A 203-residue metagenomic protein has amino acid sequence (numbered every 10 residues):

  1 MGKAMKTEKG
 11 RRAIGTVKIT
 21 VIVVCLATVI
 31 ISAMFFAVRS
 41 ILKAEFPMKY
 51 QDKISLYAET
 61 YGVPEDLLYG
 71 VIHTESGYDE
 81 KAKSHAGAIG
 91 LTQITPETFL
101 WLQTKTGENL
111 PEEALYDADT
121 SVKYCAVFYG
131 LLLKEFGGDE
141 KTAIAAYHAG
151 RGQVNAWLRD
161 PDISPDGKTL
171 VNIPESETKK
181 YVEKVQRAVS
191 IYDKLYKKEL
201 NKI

Functional and structural regions predicted by a protein language model:
G2-L56, T60: N-terminal export signals and maturation junctions of secreted/periplasmic proteins
F35-I203: Catalytic glycan-binding domains that act on GlcNAc-containing polysaccharides
